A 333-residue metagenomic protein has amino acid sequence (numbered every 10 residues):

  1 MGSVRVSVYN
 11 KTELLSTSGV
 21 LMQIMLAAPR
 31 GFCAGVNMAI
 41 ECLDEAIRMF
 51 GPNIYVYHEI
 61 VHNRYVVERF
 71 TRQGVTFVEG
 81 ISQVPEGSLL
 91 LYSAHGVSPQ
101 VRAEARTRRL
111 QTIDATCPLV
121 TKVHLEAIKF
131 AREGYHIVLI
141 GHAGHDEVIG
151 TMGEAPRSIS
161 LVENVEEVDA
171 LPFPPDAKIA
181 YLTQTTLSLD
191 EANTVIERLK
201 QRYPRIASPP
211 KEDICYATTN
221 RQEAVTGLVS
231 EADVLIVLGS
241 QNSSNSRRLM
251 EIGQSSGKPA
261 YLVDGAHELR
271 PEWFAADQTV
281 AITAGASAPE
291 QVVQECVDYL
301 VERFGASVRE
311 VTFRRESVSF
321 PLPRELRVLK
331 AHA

Functional and structural regions predicted by a protein language model:
V4-V6, A276: Enriched - but not universal
V6-L21: Short, Lys/Arg-enriched N-terminal segments with co-localized hydrophobic residues within the first ~10-30 amino acids
S18-A284, E290-A333: The feature marks the mature, well-folded catalytic cores of soluble enzymes
